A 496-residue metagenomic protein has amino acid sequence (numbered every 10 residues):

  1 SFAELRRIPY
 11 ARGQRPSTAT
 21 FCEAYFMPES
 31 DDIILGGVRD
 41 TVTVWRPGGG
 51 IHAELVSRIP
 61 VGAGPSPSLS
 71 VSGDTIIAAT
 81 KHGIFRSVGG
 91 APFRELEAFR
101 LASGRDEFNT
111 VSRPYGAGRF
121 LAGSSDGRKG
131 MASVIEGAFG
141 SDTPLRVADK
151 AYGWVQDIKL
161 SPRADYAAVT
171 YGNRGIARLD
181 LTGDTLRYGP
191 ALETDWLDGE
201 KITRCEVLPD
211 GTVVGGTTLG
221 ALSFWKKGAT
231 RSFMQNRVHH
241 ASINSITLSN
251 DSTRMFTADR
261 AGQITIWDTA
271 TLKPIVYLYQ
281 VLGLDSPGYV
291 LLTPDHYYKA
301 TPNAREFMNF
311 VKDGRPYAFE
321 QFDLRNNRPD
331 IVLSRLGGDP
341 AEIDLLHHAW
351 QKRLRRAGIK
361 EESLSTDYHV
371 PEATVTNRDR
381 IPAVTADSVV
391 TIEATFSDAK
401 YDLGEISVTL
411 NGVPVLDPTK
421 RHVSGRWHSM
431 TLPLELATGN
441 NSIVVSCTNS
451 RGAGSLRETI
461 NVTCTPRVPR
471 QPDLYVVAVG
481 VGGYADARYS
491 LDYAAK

Functional and structural regions predicted by a protein language model:
S1, V42-R46, F85-V88, A132-G137 (+3 more regions): WD40-repeat beta-propellers
S1-P16, P144, G189-W196, A261-T376: Eukaryotic protein-protein interaction scaffolds centered on beta-propeller repeats
P9-A19, P60-G64, R100-D106, D149-W154 (+3 more regions): WD40/WD-repeat beta-propeller blade N-cap
A24, P67-L69, V111-S112, I158 (+2 more regions): Hydrophobic core register within WD40 beta-propeller blades
P28-E29, V71-G73, Y115-A117, P162-R163 (+2 more regions): Residue-level detector of Asp-centered blade-edge/turn motifs that repeat once per structural unit in beta-propeller
R39-V42, H82-I84, G127-R128, N173-I176 (+4 more regions): Loop/turn residues immediately N-terminal
E361-K496: Boundary/activation segment at the start of structured domains
